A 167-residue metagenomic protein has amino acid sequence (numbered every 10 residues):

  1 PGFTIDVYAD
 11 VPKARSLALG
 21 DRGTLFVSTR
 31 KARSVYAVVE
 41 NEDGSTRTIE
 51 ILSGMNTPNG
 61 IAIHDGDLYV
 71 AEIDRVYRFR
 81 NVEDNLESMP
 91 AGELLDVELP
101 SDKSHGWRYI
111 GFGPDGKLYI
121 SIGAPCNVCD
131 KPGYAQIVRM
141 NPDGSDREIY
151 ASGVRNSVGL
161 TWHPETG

Functional and structural regions predicted by a protein language model:
P1-G167: Beta-propeller domains with acidic blade repeats across secreted/periplasmic ectodomains and cytosolic WD/CNH propellers
